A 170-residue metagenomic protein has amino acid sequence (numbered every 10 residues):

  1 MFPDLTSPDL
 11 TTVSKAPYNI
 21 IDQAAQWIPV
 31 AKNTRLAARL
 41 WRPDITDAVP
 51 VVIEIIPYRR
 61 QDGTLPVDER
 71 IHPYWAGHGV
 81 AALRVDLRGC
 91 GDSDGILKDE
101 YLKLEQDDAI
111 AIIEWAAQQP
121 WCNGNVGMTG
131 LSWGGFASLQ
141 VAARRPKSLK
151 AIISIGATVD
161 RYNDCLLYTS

Functional and structural regions predicted by a protein language model:
P3-P8: A structural signal for the main folded, soluble domain(s) of proteins
D9-I45: N-terminal cap/lid segment of alpha/beta-hydrolase-fold proteins
D47, V51-A111, W115-A117: Cap/lid segment of the alpha/beta-hydrolase catalytic domain
W121-S132: Alpha/beta-hydrolase fold nucleophile elbow
G135-P146: Short glycine-enriched nucleophile-adjacent loop and the immediately C-terminal alpha-helix near the catalytic center
K147-G156: A conserved short beta-strand
Y168-T169: Conserved small/polar residues in nucleotide/adenosyl-binding loops
